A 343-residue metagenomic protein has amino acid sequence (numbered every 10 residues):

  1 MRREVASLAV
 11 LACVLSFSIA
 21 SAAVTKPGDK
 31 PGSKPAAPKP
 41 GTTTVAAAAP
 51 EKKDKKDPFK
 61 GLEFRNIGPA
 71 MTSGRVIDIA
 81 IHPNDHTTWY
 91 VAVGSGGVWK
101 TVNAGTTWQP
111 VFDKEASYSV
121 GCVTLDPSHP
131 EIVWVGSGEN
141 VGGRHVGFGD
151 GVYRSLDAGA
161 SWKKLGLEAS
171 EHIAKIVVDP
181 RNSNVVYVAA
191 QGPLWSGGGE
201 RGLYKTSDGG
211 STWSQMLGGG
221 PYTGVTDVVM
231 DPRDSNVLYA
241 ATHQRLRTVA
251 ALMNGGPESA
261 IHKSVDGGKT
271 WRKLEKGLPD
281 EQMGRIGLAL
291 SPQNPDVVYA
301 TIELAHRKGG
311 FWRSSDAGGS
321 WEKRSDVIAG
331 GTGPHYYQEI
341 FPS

Functional and structural regions predicted by a protein language model:
M1-E4, V10: Positively charged n-region of N-terminal signal peptides that target proteins for export
L8-S18: Bacterial N-terminal signal peptides
A22-S343: Beta-propeller blade termini and top-face loops
